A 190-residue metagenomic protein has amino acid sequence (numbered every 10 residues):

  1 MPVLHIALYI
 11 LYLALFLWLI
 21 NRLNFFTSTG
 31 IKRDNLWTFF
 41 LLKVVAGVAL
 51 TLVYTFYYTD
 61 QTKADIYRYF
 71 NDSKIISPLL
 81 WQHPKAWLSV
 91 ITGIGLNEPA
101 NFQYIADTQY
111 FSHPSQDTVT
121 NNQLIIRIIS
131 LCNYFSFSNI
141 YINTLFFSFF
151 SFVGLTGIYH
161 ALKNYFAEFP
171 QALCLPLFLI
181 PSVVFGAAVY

Functional and structural regions predicted by a protein language model:
M1-A49: Start-transfer (signal-anchor) and selected internal transmembrane alpha helices of multi-pass inner/ER membrane
A7-I10, S115-Q116, I142-F152: Hydrophobic alpha-helical transmembrane segments of multi-pass membrane proteins
N21, L131, N143-Y165: Transmembrane-helix motifs of polytopic, lipid-linked glycan transferases
T29, N35-W37, V45-A86: Juxtamembrane membrane-water interface segments immediately following transmembrane helices in multi-pass
I31-K32, F137-Y141, Y165-L173: Membrane-helix interface segments
N35-F39, F147, A172-I180: Central hydrophobic cores of alpha-helical transmembrane segments in multi-pass integral membrane proteins
Y58-N71, W81-D107, Q116-I128: Extracytoplasmic catalytic/substrate-binding loops of multi-pass membrane glycan-assembly enzymes
S136, I140, T144, P176-Y190: Aromatic- and kink-enriched transmembrane "portal" helix at the membrane-lumen/periplasm boundary that abuts
